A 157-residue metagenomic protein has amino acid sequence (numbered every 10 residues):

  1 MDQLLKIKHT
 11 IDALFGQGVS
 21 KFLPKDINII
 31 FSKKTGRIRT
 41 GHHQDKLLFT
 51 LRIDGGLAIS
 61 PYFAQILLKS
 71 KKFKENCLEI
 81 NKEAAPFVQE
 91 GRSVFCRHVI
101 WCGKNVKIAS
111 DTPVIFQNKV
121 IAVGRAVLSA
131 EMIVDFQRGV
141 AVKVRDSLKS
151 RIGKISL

Functional and structural regions predicted by a protein language model:
L5-R37, H43-I108, T112-L157: Beta-strand/loop-dominated core regions that host nucleotide or nucleotide-derived cofactor-binding catalytic loops
